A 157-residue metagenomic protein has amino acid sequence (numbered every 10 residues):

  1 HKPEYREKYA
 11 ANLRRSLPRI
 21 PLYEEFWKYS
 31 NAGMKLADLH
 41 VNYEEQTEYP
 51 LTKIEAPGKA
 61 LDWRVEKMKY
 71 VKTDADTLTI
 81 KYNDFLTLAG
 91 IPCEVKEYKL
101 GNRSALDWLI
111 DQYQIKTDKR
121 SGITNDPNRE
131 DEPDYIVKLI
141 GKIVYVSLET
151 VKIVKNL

Functional and structural regions predicted by a protein language model:
H1-L157: Sequence-level detector for compositionally biased, low-complexity segments
